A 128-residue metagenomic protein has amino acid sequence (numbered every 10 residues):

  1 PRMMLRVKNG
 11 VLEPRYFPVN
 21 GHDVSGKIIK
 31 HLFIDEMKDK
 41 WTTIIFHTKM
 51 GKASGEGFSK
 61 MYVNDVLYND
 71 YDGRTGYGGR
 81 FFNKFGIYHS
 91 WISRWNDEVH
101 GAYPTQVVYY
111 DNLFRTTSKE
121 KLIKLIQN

Functional and structural regions predicted by a protein language model:
P1-R2, I28-I29, G76-Y77: Alpha-helical scaffolding within the catalytic cores of extracellular/periplasmic polymer-degrading hydrolases
P1-V19: Glycan-recognition/cleft segments
R2, V11, W41-I45, E56-F58 (+2 more regions): Extracellular structured ligand-interaction cores
V19-I45, M50: Short, aromatic/His-centered strand-loop micro-motif at the edge of beta-sheets
T43-G76: Carbohydrate-binding surfaces in secreted/extracellular proteins
Y71-D111: Flexible glycan-contacting loops in extracellular carbohydrate-active proteins
N112-T116: Outer-membrane beta-barrel "beta-signal"
T117-N128: Extended recognition patches within non-cytosolic domains
